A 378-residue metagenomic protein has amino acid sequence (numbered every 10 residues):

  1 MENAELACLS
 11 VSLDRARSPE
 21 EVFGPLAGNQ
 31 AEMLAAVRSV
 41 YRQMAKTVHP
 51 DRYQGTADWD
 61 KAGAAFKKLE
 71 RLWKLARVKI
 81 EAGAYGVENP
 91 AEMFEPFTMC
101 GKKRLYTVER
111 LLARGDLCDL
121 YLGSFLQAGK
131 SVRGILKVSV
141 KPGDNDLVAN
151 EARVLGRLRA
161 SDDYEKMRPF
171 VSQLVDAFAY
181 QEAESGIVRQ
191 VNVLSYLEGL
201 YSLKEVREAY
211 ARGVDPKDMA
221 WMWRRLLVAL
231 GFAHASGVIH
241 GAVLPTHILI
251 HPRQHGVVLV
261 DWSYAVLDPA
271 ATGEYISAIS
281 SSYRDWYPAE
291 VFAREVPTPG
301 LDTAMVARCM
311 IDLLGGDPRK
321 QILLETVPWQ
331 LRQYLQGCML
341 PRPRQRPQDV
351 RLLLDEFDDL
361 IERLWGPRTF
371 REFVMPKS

Functional and structural regions predicted by a protein language model:
M1-K61, K68-A76, F97-K103: N-terminal J-domain/J-like co-chaperone modules of DnaJ/Hsp40 proteins
F97-A128: ATP-binding glycine-rich phosphate-binding loop
D119-S161: ATP-binding glycine-rich loop module of kinase domains
Q173-D215: Conserved structural core of kinase catalytic domains
M222-W223: Activation segment signature within eukaryotic-like protein kinase domains
H234-H251: Catalytic-loop of the protein kinase fold
T246-H247, H251-S282: Activation segment/activation loop of eukaryotic-type protein kinase catalytic domains
R344, R351-G366: Terminal C-lobe "cap" of eukaryotic-type protein kinase domains
